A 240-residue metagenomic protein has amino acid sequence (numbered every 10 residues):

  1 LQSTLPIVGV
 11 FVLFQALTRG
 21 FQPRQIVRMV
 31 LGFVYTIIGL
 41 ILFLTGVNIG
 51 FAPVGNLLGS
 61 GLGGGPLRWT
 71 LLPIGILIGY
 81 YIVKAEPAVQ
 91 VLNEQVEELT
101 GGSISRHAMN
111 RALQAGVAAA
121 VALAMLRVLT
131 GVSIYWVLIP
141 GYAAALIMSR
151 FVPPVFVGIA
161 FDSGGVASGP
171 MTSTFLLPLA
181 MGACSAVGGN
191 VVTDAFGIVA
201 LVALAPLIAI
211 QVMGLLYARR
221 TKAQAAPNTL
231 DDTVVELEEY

Functional and structural regions predicted by a protein language model:
L13, F21, Q25, Q95-S105 (+1 more regions): Intrinsically disordered, low-complexity non-transmembrane regions of multi-pass membrane transporters
Q22-T36, A200: Alpha-helical transmembrane segments and their helix-start/interface "positive-inside/aromatic belt" motifs in integral
V27, G46, G64, L123-L146 (+3 more regions): Transmembrane helix-loop boundary segments of multi-pass membrane transporters
F43-G50, S173-N190: Hydrophobic alpha-helical transmembrane segments in multi-pass integral membrane proteins
F43-L57, V83-A88: Transmembrane alpha-helix boundary signature
W69-S149: Helix-loop-helix junctions within the multi-pass membrane cores of secondary transporters/permeases
M148-P178: C-terminal membrane-solvent junction of multi-pass transporters and transport-like membrane proteins
F196, A200-A225: Membrane-helix cytosolic exit motif
